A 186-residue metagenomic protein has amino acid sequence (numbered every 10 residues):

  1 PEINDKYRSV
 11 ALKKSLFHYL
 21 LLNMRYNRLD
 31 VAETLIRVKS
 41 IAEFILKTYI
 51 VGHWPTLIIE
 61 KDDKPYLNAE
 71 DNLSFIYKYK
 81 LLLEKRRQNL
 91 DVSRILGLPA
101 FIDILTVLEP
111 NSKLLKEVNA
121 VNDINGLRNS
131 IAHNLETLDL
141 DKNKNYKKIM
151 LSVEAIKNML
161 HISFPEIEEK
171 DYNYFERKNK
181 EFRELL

Functional and structural regions predicted by a protein language model:
P1-A32: Charged alpha-helical initiation segments
K13, F17-L20, S40-F44, G126: Generic structural signal for well-ordered, non-membrane alpha-helices
D30-R37, I45, G97, A120-D123 (+1 more regions): Residue-level detector of well-ordered alpha-helical segments, enriched for hydrophobic/aromatic packing positions
T34-G52, R87: Hydrophobic alpha-helical packing segments in soluble, helical-rich domains
H53, L57-K61: Disordered regulatory segments flanking catalytic cores
E60-V118: Flexible secondary-structure boundary motifs
I104-L186: Charge-enriched, short contiguous segments at helix-coil
